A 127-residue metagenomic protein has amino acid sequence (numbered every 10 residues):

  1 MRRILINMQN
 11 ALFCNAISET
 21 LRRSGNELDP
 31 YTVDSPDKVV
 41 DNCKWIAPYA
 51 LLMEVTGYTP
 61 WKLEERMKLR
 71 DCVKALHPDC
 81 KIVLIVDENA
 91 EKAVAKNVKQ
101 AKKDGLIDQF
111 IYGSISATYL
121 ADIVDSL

Functional and structural regions predicted by a protein language model:
M1-I4: Extreme N-terminal starter segment of soluble prokaryotic enzymes
N7-M8: Conserved acidic carboxylate
A11-T32: Two-component/phosphorelay signaling modules centered on CheY-like receiver
V33-A50, Y58-P60: Acidic, metal-coordinating helix/loop segments flanking the phosphotransfer/catalytic sites of two-component signaling
K44-I46, C72-D79: Conserved phosphotransfer cores of two-component systems
L51-A75, V86-N89: Conserved phosphotransfer microenvironments
L63-E64, K68, L84-Q109: Alpha4 helix (beta4-alpha4-beta5 surface) of REC/receiver domains from two-component response regulators
Y112-V124: C-terminal output helix
